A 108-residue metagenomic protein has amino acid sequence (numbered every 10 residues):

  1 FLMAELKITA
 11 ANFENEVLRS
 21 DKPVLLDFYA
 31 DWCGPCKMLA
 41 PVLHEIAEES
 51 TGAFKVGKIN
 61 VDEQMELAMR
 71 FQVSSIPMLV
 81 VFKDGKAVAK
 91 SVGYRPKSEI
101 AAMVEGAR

Functional and structural regions predicted by a protein language model:
F1-L2: Short, Lys/Arg-enriched N-terminal segments with co-localized hydrophobic residues within the first ~10-30 amino acids
L6-V24: A short beta-strand-turn-helix
F13, L26, L43, N60 (+1 more regions): Residue-level signature of catalytic and energy-coupling elements of molecular machines, predominantly ATP/GTP-dependent
D21-K22, Y29-W32, S75: Short pre-active-site segment immediately N-terminal to redox-active cysteine/selenocysteine motifs in thiol-based
D21-P23, A40-I59: Conserved helix-turn-beta segment immediately C-terminal to the redox Cys motif in thioredoxin-like folds
F28-V42: Conserved redox-active cysteine motifs that mediate thiol-disulfide chemistry, especially di-cysteine Cys-X(1-2)-Cys
V61-A68: Structural microenvironment flanking redox-active thiols in thiol-disulfide oxidoreductases
S75-R108: Non-catalytic, surface beta->alpha helical segment in thiol-disulfide oxidoreductase systems
